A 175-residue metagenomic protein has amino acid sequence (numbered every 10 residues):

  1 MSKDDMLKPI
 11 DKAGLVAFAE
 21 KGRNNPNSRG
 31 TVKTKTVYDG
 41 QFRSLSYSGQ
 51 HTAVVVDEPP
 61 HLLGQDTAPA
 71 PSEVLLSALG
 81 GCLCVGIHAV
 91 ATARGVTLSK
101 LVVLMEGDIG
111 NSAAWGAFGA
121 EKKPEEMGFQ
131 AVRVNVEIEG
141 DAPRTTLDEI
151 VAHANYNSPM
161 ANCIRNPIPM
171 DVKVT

Functional and structural regions predicted by a protein language model:
M1-S77, I87-T175: Extended beta-strand/beta-hairpin segments
